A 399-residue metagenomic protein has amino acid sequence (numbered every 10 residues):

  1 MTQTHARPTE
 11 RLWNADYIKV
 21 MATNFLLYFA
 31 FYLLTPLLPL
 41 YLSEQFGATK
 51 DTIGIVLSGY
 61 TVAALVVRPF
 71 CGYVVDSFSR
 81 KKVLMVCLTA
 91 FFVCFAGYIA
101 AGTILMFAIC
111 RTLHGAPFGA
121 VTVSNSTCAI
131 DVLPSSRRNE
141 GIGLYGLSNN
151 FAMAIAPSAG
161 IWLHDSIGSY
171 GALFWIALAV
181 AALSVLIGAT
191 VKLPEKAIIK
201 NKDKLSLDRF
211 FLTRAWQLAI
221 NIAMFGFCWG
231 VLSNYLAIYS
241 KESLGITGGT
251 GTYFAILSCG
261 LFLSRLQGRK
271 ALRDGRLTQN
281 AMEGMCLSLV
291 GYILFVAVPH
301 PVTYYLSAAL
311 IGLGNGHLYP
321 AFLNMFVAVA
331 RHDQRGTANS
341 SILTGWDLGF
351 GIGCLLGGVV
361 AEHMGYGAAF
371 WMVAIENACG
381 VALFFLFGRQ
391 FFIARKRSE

Functional and structural regions predicted by a protein language model:
T2-N14, L193-I220: Juxtamembrane intracellular "pre-TM" segments in multi-pass secondary transporters
W13-V56, Q217, G226-S240: Helix-loop boundary and gating motifs at the non-cytosolic
T61-P69, M153-A154, S258-L266, F350-G351: Residue-level signature of mid-helix packing/kink "hotspots" within the transmembrane helices of 12-pass Major
V67-S79, S264-R276: Helix-to-loop junctions at the C-terminal end of transmembrane segments in multipass secondary transporters
K82-A96, Q279-I293: Structural signature of the two symmetry-related core transmembrane helices
L105-L113, V302-L310: Paired small-residue
T112-S148: Cytoplasmic helix-loop-helix junction between adjacent transmembrane helices in 12-TM secondary transporters
A172-G188, F370-L386: Symmetry-related core transmembrane helices of the 12-TM Major Facilitator Superfamily/SLC fold
